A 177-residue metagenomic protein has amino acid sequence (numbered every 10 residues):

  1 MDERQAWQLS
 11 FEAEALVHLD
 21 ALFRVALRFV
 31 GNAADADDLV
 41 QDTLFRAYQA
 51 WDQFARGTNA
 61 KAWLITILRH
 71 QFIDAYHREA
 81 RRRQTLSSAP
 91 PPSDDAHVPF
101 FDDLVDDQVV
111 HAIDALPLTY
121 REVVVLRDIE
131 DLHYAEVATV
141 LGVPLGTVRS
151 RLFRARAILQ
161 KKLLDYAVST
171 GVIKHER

Functional and structural regions predicted by a protein language model:
M1-R24, A34-D37: A short, charge-rich alpha-helical start-of-domain segment used by transcription regulators
D2-Q5, L9-F11, T139-V140, A157-R177: C-terminal edge and immediately downstream basic/flexible tail or linker adjoining helix-turn-helix-like DNA-binding
R4, D74, R82-H111, H133 (+1 more regions): Internal acidic/polar
R4-Q5, L44-A60, R78-A80: Sigma70-family region 2
F23, A33-A50, L132: Conserved RNAP core-binding helix
D38-F45, T58-H70: Structural recognition of an alpha-helix C-terminal capping motif at a helix-to-coil junction
A55, I65-S87, D102, R154 (+1 more regions): Arg/Lys-rich amphipathic alpha helix in sigma70-family domain 2
V123-R127: A short pre-motif secondary-structure segment
